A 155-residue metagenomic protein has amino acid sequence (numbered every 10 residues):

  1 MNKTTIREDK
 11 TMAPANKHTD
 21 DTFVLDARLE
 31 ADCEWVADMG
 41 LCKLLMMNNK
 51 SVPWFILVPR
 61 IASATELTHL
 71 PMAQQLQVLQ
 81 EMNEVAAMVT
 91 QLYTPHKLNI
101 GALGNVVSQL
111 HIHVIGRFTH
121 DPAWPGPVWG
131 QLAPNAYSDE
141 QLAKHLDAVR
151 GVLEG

Functional and structural regions predicted by a protein language model:
N2-G155: HIT superfamily nucleotide-processing domains
